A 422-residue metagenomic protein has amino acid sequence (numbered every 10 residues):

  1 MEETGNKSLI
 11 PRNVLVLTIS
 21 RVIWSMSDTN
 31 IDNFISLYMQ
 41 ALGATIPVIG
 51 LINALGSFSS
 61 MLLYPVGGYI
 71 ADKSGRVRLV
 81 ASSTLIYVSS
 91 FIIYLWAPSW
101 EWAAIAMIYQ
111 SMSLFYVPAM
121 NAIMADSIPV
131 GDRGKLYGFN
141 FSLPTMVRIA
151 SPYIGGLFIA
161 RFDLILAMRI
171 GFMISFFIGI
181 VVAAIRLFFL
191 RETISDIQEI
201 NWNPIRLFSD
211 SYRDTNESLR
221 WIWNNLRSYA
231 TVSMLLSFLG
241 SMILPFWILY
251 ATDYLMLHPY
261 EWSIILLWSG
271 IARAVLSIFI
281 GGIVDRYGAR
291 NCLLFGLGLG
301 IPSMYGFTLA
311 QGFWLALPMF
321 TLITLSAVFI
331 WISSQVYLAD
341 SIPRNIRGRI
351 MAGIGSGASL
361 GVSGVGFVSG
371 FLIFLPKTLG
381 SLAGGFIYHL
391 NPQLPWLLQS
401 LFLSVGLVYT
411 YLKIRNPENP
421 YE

Functional and structural regions predicted by a protein language model:
M1-P11, E192-T231: Juxtamembrane intracellular "pre-TM" segments in multi-pass secondary transporters
E3-M61, N225-L266: Helix-loop boundary and gating motifs at the non-cytosolic
V22, S90, E101-F115, M234 (+1 more regions): Hydrophobic core of transmembrane alpha-helices in multi-pass small-molecule transporters, especially MFS/SLC-type
L37, A41, A150-R169, G364-L394: Transmembrane alpha-helix termini and helix-breaking/packing motifs in multi-pass membrane transporters
L63-G75, I159, L276-G288, Y388: Helix-to-loop junctions at the C-terminal end of transmembrane segments in multipass secondary transporters
R78-I93, F176, N291-G306: Structural signature of the two symmetry-related core transmembrane helices
I108-P144: Cytoplasmic helix-loop-helix junction between adjacent transmembrane helices in 12-TM secondary transporters
F176-E199, G406-I414: C-terminal membrane-cytosol helix-exit motif in multi-pass small-molecule transporters
